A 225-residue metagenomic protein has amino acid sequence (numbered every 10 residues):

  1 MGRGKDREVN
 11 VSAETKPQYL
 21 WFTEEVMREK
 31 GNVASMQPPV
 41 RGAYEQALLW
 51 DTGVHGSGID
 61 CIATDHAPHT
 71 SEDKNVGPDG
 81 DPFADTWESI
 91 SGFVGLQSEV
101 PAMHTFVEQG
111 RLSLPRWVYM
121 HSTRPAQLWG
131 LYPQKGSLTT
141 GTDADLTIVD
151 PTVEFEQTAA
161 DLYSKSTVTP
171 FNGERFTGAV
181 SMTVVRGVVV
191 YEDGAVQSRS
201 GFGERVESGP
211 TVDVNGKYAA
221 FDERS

Functional and structural regions predicted by a protein language model:
M1, Y19-F22, H69-E72, F155-E156: Flexible loop/turn segments at secondary-structure boundaries
M1-I62, P78: Histidine/acidic residue-rich metal-binding segments in metalloenzymes
G2, W21, W50, V100-H104 (+3 more regions): Predominant activation on well-ordered alpha-helical scaffold segments within soluble catalytic domains
E14, D65, M103, G187: Residue-level signal for inorganic ion chemistry
V33, C61, P68-V153: His/Asp/Glu-enriched, well-ordered alpha-helical/loop segment that forms or immediately abuts the divalent-metal
A34-E45, E88-V94, T169-R175: A short acidic, glycine-rich active-site loop that binds or catalyzes chemistry on phosphate/adenosine moieties
V76-D81, D85, T140-V206: C-terminal cap of metal-dependent C-N hydrolases
D193-S225: Intein/HINT protein-splicing elements and their conserved insertion hotspots or analogous self-processing inserts
